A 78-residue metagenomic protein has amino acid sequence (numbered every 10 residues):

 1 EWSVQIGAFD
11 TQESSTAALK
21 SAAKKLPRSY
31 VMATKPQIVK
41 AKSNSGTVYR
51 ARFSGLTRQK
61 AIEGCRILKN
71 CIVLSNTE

Functional and structural regions predicted by a protein language model:
E1-S3: Short structural boundary motif marking the start of a folded domain
I6-G7: Local beta-strand/beta-hairpin segments that build beta-sheet-rich folds
D10-E78: Extracytoplasmic
